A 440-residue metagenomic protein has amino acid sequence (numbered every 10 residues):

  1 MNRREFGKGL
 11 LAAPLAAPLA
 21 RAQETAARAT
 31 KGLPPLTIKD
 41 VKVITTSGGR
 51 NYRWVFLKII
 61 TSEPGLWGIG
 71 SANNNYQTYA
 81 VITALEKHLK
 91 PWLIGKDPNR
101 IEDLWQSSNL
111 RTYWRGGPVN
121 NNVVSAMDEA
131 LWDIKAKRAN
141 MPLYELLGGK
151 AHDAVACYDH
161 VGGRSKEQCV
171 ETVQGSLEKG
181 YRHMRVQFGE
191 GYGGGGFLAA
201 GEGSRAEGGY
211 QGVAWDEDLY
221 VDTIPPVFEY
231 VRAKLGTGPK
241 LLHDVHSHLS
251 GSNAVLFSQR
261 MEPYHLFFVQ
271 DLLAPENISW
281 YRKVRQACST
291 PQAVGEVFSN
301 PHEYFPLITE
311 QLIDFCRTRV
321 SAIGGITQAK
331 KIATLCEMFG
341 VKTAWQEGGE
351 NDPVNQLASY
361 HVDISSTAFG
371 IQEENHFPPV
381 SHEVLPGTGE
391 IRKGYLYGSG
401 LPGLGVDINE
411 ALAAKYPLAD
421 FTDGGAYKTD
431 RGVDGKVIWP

Functional and structural regions predicted by a protein language model:
M1-P14: N-terminal secretory signal peptides and thylakoid transit peptides that target proteins across membranes
P18-R50: C-terminal segment of N-terminal export signals and the immediately downstream linker at the start of the mature
I38, G65, M127, N140 (+6 more regions): Conserved, mostly hydrophobic/aromatic
V55-E63, G389: Short beta-strand elements
S62-A139, K436-V437: Metal- or metallocofactor-binding catalytic centers and their adjacent structured scaffolds across diverse enzyme
K87, Q259-F268, A274-G403, D407: Shared catalytic-loop signature of beta/alpha-barrel
A154-R282: Metal-dependent enolase-superfamily TIM-barrel catalytic cores that perform enediolate-based chemistry
L404-P440: Extended hydrophobic packing segments that form well-structured cores
